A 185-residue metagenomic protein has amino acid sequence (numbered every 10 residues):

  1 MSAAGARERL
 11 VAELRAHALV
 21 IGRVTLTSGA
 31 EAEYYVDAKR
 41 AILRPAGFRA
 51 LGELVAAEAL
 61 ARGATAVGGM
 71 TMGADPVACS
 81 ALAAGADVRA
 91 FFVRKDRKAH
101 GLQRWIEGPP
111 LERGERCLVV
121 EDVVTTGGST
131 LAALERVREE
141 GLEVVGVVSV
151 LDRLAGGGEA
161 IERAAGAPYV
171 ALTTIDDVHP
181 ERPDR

Functional and structural regions predicted by a protein language model:
M1-A61: Active-site-facing substrate-recognition patch
S2-E13, E135-R185: PRPP-dependent phosphoribosyltransferase catalytic core
V55-T65, L134-E140: Phosphate/pyrophosphate-binding loops at sites that engage ATP/ADP/AMP, CoA/4′-phosphopantetheine, polyphosphate
G63-G73, V148-S149: Short glycine-rich phosphate-binding loop at a beta-alpha junction
T65-M70, E115-D122: A short, small-residue-rich loop immediately preceding and capping a beta-strand
V67-G68, L82, F91, V145 (+1 more regions): Structural detector of well-ordered beta-strand residues that form the stable sheet scaffold of enzyme domains
A78-L118, T126-A132, P183-D184: Short, glycine/charge-rich flexible loops or terminal/linker lids adjacent to PRPP-binding catalytic cores
